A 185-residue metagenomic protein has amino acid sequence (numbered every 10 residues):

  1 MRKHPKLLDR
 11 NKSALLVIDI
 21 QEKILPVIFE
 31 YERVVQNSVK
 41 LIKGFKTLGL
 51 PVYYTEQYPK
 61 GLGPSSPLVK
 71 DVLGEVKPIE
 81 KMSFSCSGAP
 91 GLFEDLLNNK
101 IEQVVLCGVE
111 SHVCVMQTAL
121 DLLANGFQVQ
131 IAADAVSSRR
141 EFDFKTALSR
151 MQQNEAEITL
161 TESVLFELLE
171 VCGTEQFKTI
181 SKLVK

Functional and structural regions predicted by a protein language model:
R2-A14, G61-K185: Active-site-adjacent betaalpha module
R10-S13, I28-Y53: A short alpha/beta connector and helix-capping loop motif
A14-I20: N-terminal nucleotide-binding beta1-loop-alpha1 segment
I20, Y54-Q57, A133: A cross-domain feature marking catalytic cores of carbohydrate-active enzymes and several ubiquitous metabolic/repair
E22-P26: Short acidic, Gly/Ser-rich segments with clustered Asp/Glu that frequently serve as metal-coordination loops in enzyme
F29-Y31, E56, K81-F84: Short, flexible loop segments at the rims of nucleotide/cofactor-binding pockets, characterized by
G44, P51-Y58, L62, V69: Early exported N-terminus immediately downstream of N-terminal targeting peptides
